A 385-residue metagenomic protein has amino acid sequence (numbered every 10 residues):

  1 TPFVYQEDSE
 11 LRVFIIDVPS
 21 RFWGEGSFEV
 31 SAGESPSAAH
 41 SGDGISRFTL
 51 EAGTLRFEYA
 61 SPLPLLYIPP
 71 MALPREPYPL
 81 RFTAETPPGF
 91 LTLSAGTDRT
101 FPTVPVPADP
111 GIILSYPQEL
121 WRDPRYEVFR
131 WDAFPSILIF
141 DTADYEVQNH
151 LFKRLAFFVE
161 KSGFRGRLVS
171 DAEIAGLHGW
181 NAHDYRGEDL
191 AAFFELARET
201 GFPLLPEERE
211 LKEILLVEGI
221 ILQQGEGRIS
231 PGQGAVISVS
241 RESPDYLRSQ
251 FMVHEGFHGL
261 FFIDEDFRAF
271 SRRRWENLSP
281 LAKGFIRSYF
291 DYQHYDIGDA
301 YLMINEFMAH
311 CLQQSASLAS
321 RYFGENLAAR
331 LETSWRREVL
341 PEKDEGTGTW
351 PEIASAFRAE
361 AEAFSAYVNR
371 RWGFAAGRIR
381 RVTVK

Functional and structural regions predicted by a protein language model:
T1-S35, T49-E51, P62, A72-G234 (+2 more regions): A metal-dependent hydrolase signature that marks the N-terminal structural subdomain at the beginning of catalytic folds
H40-L73: Extracellular carbohydrate recognition and processing domains and analogous Trp-centered ligand-binding platforms
I113-L114, P124, Q224-G232, N277-K385: Metalloprotease/metallohydrolase-associated module, dominated by Zn2+-dependent proteases
Q148, L260, R268-S271, A319-S320: Short catalytic/ligand-binding loop motif for oxyanion handling, primarily in non-cytosolic enzymes, centered on
A235-S238, I263, R268-L278: Glycine- and acidic-residue-rich phosphate-binding/metal-coordinating active-site segment common to enzymes that handle
A235-V253: Short pre-active-site segment immediately N-terminal to the catalytic Zn-binding motif
S240-S243, F257, E265, A316: Short, flexible loop/turn elements at secondary-structure junctions
Q250-I263: Active-site recognition of the HExxH zinc-binding catalytic motif
